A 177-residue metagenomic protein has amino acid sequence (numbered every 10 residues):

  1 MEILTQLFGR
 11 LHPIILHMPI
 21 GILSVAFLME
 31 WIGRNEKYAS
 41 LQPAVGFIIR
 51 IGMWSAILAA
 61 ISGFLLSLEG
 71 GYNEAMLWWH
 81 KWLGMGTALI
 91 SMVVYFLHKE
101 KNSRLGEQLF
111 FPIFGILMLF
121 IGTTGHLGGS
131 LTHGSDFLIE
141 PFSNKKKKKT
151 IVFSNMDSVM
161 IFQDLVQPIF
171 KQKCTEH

Functional and structural regions predicted by a protein language model:
M1-L23: Hydrophobic transmembrane alpha-helical segments in integral membrane proteins
M18-M29, M85-K99: Hydrophobic cores of alpha-helical transmembrane segments in multi-pass inner/ER membrane proteins, independent
E30-E36, A56-Y72, V94-K101: Membrane-helix exit/interface motif
L41-S55, F110: Membrane-interfacial loop-to-transmembrane alpha-helix junctions, especially the N-terminal start
G71-L83, L109-F110: Non-cytosolic membrane-interface motifs at loop->transmembrane helix junctions
L105-S130: Internal/C-terminal transmembrane anchor helices
K147-F170: Electrostatic cytochrome c docking/interface patches
F170-H177: The canonical Cys-X-X-Cys-His
